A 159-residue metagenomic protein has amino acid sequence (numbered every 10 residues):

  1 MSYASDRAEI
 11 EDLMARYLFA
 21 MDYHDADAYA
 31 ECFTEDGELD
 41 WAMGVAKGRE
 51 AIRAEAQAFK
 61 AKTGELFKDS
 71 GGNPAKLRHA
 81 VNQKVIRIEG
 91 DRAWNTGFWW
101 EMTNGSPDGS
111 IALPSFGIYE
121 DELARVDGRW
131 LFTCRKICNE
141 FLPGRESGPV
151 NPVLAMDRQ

Functional and structural regions predicted by a protein language model:
M1-E35: Short, low-complexity N-terminal intrinsically disordered segments enriched in polar/charged residues
A26-W99: A solvent-exposed, acidic/Ser-Thr-rich amphipathic alpha-helical stretch
K47, E101-T103, C138-N139: Short, surface-exposed beta-strand-loop junctions and turns on beta-sheet-rich folds
S70-P74, D108-A112, A124: Short aromatic-glycine motifs in intrinsically disordered, low-complexity regions
H79-V81, P114-Y119: Short, surface-exposed coil-to-beta transition loops
W94-T96, F116-S147: Short beta-strand edge/turn micro-motifs at domain boundaries
M102-A112, L142-P143: Short, cysteine-centered beta-strand-loop-beta hairpins and adjacent loop/turn segments enriched in charged/polar
P143-Q159: Acidic/histidine-enriched, glycine/proline-rich intrinsically disordered or flexible terminal extensions
